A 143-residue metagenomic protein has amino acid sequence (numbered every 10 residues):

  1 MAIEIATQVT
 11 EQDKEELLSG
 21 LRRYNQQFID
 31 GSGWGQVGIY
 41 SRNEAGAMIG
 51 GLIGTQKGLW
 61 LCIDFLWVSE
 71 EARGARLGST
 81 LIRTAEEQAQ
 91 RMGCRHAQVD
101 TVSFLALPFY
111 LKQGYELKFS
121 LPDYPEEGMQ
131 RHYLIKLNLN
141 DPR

Functional and structural regions predicted by a protein language model:
M1-V9, K136, N140-R143: Conserved N-terminal entry element of GNAT/NAT acetyltransferase domains
L17, Y110-Y115: Conserved active-site tyrosine of GNAT-family acetyltransferases
S32-G35, N43-E44, G50-L61, L66: A conserved beta-strand-loop-helix scaffold within acyl/acetyltransferase catalytic domains
L66-R73: A short, internal acetyl-CoA/4′-phosphopantetheine-binding micro-motif in the GNAT/acyltransferase core
G74-E87, K112: Conserved acetyl-CoA-binding loop-helix of GNAT-fold acetyltransferases
G78, I82, S103-A106, D123-Q130: Short glycine/proline-centered loop/turn elements that form peptide/ligand docking sites
A89-V102: Conserved GNAT acetyl-CoA-binding A-motif
Q98-D100, E116-Y133: Conserved catalytic-core motifs of GNAT/GCN5-like acyltransferases
